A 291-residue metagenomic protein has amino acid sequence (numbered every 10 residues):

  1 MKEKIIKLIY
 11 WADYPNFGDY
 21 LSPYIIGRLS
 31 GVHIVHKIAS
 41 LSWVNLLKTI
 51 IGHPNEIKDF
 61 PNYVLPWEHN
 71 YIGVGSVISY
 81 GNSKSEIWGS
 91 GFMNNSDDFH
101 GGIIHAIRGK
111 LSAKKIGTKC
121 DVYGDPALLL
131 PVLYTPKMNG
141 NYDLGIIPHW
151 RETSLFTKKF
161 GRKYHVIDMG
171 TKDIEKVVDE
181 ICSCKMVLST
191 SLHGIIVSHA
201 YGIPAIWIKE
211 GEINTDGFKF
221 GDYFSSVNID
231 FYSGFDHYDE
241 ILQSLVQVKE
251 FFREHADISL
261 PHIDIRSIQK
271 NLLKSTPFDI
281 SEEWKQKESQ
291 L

Functional and structural regions predicted by a protein language model:
M1-L291: Active-site anion-handling motifs in enzyme catalytic cores
